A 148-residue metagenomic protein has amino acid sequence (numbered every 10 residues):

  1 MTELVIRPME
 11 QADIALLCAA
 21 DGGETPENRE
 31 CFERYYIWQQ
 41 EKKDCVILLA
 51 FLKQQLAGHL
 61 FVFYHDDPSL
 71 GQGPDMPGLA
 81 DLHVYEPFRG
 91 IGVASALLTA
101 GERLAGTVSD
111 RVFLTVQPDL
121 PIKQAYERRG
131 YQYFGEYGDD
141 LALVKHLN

Functional and structural regions predicted by a protein language model:
M1-A12, N148: Conserved N-terminal entry element of GNAT/NAT acetyltransferase domains
P8-I14, A19-D81, Y85, L98: Acetyl-CoA-dependent GNAT
F51-K53, K145-N148: Active-site beta-strand termini and strand-to-loop segments that position acidic
Q72-G73, I91-G92, Y137: Non-catalytic, surface-exposed connector residues within folded enzymatic/regulatory domains
V84, G90-R103, R128: Conserved acetyl-CoA-binding loop-helix of GNAT-fold acetyltransferases
S95, P118-L141: Conserved active-site alpha-helix within GNAT-family acetyltransferase domains
A105-Q117: Conserved GNAT acetyl-CoA-binding A-motif
